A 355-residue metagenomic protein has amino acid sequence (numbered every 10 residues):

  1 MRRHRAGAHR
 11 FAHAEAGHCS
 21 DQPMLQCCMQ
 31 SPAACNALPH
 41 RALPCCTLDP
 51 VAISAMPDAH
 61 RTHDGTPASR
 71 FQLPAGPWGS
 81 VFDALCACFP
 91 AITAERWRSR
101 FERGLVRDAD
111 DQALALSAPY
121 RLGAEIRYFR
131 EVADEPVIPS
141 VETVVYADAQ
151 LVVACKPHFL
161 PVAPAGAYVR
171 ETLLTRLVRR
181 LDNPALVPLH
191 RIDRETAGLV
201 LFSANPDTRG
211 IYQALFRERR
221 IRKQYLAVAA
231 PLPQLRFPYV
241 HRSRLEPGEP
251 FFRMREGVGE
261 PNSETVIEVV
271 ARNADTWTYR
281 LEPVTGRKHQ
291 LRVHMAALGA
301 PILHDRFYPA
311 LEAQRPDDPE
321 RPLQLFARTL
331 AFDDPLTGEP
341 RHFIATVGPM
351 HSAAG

Functional and structural regions predicted by a protein language model:
M1, H18-Q30: Polybasic, low-complexity intrinsically disordered segments
R2-H18: Extreme N-terminal basic, low-complexity initiation segments that serve as generic localization/processing leaders
F11, S31, N36-G355: RNA pseudouridine synthases
A14-Q22, P39-H40: Hydrophobic alpha-helical membrane-insertion segments
